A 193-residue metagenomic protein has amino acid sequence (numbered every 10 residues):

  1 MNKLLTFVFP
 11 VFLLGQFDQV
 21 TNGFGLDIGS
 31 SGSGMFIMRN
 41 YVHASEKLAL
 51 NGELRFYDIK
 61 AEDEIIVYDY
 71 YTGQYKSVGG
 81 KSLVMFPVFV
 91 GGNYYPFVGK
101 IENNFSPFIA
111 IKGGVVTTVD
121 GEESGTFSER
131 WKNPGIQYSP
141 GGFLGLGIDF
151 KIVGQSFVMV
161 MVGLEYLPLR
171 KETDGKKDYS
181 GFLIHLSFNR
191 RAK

Functional and structural regions predicted by a protein language model:
Q16-T21, H43-L48, F97-S106, I152-V158 (+1 more regions): Short loop/turn motifs that connect adjacent beta-strands in outer-membrane beta-barrel proteins
T21, G32-F36, M85-F89, S106 (+2 more regions): Transmembrane beta-barrel architecture of outer-membrane proteins
N22-I28, L50-L54, V90-G92, P107-G113 (+3 more regions): Membrane-embedded beta-strand positions of outer-membrane beta-barrel proteins
G23-G25, G73-G80, S128-P134, L169-K176: Extracellular loop and loop/strand-boundary signature of outer-membrane beta-barrel proteins
L26-G32, L54-K60, P96, G113-V119 (+3 more regions): Transmembrane beta-strands of outer-membrane beta-barrel pores
D27-G32, G80-M85, I101, P134-G141 (+1 more regions): Short sequence motifs at beta-strands and strand-loop junctions characteristic of Gram-negative outer-membrane
V42-F127: Gram-negative (and chloroplast) outer-membrane scaffold detector with strong preference for beta-barrel transmembrane
F89-N93, D178-K193: Outer-membrane beta-barrel "beta-signal"
